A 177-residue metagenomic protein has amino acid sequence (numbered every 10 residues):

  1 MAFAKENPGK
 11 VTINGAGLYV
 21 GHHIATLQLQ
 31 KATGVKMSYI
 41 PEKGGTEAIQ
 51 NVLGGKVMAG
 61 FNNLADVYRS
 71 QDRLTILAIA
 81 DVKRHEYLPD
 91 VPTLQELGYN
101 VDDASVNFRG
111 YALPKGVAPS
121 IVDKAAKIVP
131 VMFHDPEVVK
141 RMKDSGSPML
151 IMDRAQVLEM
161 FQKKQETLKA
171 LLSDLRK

Functional and structural regions predicted by a protein language model:
M1-E47, L94-E96, F108-R141: Hinge/capping helix and adjacent helix->loop/strand transition within the periplasmic-binding protein
P8-K10, V35, L53-G60, R73-I76 (+1 more regions): Alpha-to-beta junction loops
A25-L27, L88-P92, D153: Short, well-ordered secondary-structure micro-motifs
L27-A32, T46-V57, A65-D72, F161-K164: Short helices/loops that flank or line small-molecule/ion binding pockets
V35, P119-K177: An extracytoplasmic/periplasmic, membrane-proximal ligand-sensing/linker region
E42, F61-N62, I79, M152: Short beta-strand and adjacent tight-turn residues that come in two discontinuous sequence segments and form the edges
K56, G98, G146: Conserved functional loop/turn residues at catalytic and ligand-binding sites
A65-F133, E166: C-terminal lobe and pocket-closing loops of periplasmic/extracytoplasmic Venus-flytrap solute-binding proteins
